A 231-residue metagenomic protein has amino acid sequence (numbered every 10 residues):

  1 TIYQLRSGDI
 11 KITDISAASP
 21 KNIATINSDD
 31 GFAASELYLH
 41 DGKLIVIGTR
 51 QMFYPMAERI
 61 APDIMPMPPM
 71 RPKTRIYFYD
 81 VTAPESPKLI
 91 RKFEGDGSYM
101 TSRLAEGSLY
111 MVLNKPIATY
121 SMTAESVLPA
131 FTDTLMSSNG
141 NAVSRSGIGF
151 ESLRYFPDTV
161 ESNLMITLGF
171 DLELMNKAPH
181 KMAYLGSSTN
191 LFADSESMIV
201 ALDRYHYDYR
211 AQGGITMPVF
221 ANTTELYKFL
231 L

Functional and structural regions predicted by a protein language model:
T1-L231: Beta-sheet-rich non-transmembrane sensory/scaffold domains
